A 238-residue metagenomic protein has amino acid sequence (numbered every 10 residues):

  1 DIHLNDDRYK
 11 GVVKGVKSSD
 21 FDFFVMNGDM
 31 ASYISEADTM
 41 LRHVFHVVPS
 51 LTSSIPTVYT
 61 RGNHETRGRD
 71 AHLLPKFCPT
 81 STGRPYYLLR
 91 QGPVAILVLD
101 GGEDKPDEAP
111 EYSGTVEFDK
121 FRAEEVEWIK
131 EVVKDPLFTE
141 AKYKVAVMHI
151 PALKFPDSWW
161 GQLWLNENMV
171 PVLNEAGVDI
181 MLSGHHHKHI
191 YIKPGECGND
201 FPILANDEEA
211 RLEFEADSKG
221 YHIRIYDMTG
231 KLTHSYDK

Functional and structural regions predicted by a protein language model:
D1, F23-D29, I55-N63, V145-H149 (+2 more regions): Active-site neighborhood of phospho(di)ester-bond hydrolases with catalytic His/Asp-centered motifs
D1-D38: N-terminal active-site segment of His-dependent metallophosphoesterases
I2-Y9, S32-S35, K105-F121, F155-P156: Acidic/histidine-rich helix-loop elements that form or flank divalent-metal/phosphate-binding sites at the catalytic
F21, Y33, E140-A141, V178: Short, high-confidence coil segments that cap the C-terminus of an alpha-helix and link into the following beta-strand
Y33, T66-R67, K105-P106, A152-F155 (+4 more regions): Flexible loop/turn segments at secondary-structure boundaries
L41-F138, W160, N168-N174, Y191-D217 (+1 more regions): Extended active-site neighborhood of metal-dependent phosphoesterases/phosphodiesterases
P136-P156: Short acidic, glycine-rich surface-loop motifs adjacent to enzyme active sites
F214-K238: A short C-terminal boundary segment appended to hydrolase-like catalytic domains
